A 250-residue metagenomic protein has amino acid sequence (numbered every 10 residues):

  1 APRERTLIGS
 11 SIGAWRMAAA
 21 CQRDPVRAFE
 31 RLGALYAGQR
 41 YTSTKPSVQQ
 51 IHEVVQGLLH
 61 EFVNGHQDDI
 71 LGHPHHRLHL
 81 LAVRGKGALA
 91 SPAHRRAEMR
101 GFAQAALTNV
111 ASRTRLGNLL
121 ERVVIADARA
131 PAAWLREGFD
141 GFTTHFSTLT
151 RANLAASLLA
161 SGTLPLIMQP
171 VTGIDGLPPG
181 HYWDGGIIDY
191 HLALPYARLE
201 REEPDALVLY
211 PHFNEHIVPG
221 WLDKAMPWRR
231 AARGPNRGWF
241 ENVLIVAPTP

Functional and structural regions predicted by a protein language model:
A1-T6, A19-P250: Patatin-like phospholipase
S11: Catalytic nucleophile serine of serine hydrolases, specifically the conserved "nucleophile elbow" pentapeptide
